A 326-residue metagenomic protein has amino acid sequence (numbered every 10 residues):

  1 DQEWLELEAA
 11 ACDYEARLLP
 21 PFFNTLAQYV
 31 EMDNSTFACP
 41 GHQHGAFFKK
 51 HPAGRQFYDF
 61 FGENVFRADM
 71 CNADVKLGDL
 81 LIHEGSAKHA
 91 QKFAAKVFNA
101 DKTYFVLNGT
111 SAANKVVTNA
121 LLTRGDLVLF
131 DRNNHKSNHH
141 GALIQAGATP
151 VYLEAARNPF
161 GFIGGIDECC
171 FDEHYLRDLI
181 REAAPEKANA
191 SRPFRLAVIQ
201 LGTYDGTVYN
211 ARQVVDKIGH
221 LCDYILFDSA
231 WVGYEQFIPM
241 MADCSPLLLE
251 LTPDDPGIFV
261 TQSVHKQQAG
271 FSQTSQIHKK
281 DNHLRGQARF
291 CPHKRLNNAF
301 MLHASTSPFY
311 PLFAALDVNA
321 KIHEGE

Functional and structural regions predicted by a protein language model:
D1-E84: N-terminal "arm"/small-domain region of PLP-dependent enzymes with the aminotransferase-like
D1-Y14, H89-T103, Y224-A242: Short N-terminal secondary-structure initiator segments
S35, T103, D126-L127: Secondary-structure boundary/capping residues
A53-D59, T103-V106, L179: Short acidic/polar alpha-helix capping motifs at helix-coil junctions
E63-A112: Conserved N-terminal alpha-helix of the aminotransferase class I/II PLP-enzyme fold
A112-T123, L127-E326: Conserved PLP-enzyme active-site core in the AAT-like
